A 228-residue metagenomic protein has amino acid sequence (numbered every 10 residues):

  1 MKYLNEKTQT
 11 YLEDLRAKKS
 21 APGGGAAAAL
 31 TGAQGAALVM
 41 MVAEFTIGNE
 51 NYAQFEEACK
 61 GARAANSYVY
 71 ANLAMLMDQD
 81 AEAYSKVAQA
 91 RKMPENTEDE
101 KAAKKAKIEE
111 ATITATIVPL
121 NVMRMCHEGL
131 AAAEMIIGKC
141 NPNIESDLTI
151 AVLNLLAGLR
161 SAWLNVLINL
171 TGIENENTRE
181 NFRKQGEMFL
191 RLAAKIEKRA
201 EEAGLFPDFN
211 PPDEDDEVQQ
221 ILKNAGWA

Functional and structural regions predicted by a protein language model:
Y3-A21: Short, hydrophobic/aliphatic alpha-helical segments
L15-A26, K60-Y68, K105-T116, P142-E145: Short, charged, low-complexity loops and linkers
A17-L38, I144-A162: Conserved phosphate/anionic-ligand binding catalytic regions in large, soluble enzymes, centered on
L30-Q34, A62, V69-L76, A115-M125 (+4 more regions): Amphipathic alpha-helix face/heptad-repeat signature
L38-F45: A conserved active-site cap/scaffold subdomain adjacent to cofactor or substrate pockets
E50-Q89, F189, I196: A structural-propensity feature for long, helix-poor, extended segments
D80, Y84-A157: Amphipathic alpha-helical interface segments
G129-A132, I136, I144-K223: Preference for long, well-ordered alpha-helical segments
